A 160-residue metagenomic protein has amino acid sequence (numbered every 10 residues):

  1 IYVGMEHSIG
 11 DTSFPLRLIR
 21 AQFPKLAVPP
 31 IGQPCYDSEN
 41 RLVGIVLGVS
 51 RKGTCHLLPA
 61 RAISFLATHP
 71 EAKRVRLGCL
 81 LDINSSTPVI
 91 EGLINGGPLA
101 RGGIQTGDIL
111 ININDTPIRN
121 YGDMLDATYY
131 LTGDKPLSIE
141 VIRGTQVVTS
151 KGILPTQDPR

Functional and structural regions predicted by a protein language model:
I1-V49, V75, I83, T87-G92: Active-site region of chymotrypsin-like
Y2, A21, C35, N40 (+6 more regions): Terminal peptide-recognition signature
C35-G44, L99-G122: Conserved PDZ fold ligand-binding element
S38-S86, D126, G144, D158-R160: C-terminal cap/linker of serine protease catalytic domains
V49, T116, M124, L154-P155: A generic structural motif
N112-E140: PDZ domains, with a preference for the canonical peptide-binding region formed by the helix
V147-T149: A structural signal for beta-strand boundary/capping segments at domain termini and interdomain linkers
